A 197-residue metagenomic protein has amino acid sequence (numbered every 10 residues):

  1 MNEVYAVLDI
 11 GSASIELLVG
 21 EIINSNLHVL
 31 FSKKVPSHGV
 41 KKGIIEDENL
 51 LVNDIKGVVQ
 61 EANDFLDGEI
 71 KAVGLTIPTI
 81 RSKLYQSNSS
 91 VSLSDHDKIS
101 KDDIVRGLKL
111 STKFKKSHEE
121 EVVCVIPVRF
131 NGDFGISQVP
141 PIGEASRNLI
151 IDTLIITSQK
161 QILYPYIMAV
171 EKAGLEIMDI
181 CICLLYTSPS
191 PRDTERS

Functional and structural regions predicted by a protein language model:
M1-S14, E21-S188, R192: Nucleotide/phosphate-binding catalytic cleft detector across ATP-hydrolyzing and phosphate-transferring enzymes
T194-S197: N-terminal low-complexity segments that are often proline-rich with Ser/Thr-Pro
